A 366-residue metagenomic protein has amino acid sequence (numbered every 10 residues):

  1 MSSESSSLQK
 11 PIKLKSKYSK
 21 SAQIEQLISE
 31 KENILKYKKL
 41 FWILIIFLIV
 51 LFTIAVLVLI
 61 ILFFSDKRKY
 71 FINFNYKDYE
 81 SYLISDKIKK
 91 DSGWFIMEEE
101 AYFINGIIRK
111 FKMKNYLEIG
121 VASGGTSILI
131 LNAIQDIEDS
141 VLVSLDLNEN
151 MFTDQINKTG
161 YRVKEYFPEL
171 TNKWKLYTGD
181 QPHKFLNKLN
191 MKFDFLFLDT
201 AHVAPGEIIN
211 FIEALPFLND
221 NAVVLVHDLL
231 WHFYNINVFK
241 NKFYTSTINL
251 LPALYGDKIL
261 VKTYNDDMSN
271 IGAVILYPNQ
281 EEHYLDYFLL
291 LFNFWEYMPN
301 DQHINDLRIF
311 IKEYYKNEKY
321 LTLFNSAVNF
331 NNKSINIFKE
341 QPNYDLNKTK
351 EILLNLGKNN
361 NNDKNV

Functional and structural regions predicted by a protein language model:
M1-Y37: Short, low-complexity, Lys/Arg-enriched N-terminal segments of secretory-pathway carbohydrate enzymes
S6, T53, N361-D363: Compositionally biased low-complexity segments, especially N-terminal hydrophobic helices that form the hydrophobic
S19, F52, N343-L346: Short, intrinsically disordered, low-complexity terminal segments
E32, I49, A55-V58: Hydrophobic, helix-forming membrane-interacting segments
L35-V50: N-terminal Sec-pathway targeting helices
I54-K69: Membrane-interface motif at the C-terminal end of an N-terminal transmembrane signal
S65-Y102: Mobile, glycine- and charge-enriched loop segments and immediately flanking short secondary-structure elements within
K90-G93, A101-N360, N365: S-adenosylmethionine/decaboxylated-SAM
